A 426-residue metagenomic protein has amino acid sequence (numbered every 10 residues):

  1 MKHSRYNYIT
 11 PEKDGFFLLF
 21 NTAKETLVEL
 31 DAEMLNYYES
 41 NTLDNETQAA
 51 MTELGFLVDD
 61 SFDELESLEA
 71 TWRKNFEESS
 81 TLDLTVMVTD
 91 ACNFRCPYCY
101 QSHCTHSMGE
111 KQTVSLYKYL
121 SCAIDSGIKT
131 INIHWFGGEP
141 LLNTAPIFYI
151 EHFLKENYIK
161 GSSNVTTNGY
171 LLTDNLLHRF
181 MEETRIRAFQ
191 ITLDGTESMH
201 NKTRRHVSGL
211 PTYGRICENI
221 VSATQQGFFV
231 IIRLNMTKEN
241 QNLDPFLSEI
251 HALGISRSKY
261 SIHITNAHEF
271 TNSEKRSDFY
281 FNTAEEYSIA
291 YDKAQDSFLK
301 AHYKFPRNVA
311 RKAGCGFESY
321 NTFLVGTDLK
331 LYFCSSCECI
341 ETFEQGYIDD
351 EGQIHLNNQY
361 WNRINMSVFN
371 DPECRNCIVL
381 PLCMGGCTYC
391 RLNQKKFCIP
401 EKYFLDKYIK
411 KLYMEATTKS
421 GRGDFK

Functional and structural regions predicted by a protein language model:
H3, E338-K426: Flexible mid-to-C-terminal extensions adjoining Fe-S/redox cofactors in radical SAM and related proteins
H3-L19, K24-E29, E46-T85, S126: N-terminal [4Fe-4S]-dependent radical SAM core
E46-L65, S319-H355: A broadly conserved sequence feature marking short terminus-proximal activation segments in nucleic acid-centric
E66-R179, E183, R187: Conserved alpha-helical substructure of the radical SAM core
S102-H106, K202-L210, L392: Short glycine-enriched, charge-decorated loop/helix-capping segments at active-site entrances that position
G137, V165-G169, I191-G195, L234-M236 (+1 more regions): A cross-domain feature marking catalytic cores of carbohydrate-active enzymes and several ubiquitous metabolic/repair
S198, K202-E318, L324-D328, E344: Radical SAM enzyme [4Fe-4S]-AdoMet core and its adjacent flexible, acidic and glycine-rich loops/tails across
L299-C339, N370-C387: C-terminal accessory regions of radical SAM enzymes
